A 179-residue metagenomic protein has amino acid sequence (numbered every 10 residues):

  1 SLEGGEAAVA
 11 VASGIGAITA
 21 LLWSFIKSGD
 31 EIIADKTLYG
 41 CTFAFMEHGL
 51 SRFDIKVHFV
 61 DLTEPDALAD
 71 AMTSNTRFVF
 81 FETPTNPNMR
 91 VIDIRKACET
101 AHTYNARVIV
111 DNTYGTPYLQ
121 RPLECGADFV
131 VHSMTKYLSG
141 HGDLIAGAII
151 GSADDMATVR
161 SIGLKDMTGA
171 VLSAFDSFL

Functional and structural regions predicted by a protein language model:
S1: Conserved PLP-binding active-site segment in aminotransferase class I/II-type PLP enzymes
A7-L179: Conserved PLP-enzyme active-site core in the AAT-like
